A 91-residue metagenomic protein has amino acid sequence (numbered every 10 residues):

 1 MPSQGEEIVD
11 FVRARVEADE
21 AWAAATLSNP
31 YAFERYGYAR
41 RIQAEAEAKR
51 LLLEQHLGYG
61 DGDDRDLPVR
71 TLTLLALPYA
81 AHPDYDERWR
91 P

Functional and structural regions predicted by a protein language model:
M1-P30, A46, R50: Aromatic-glycine hotspot motif
E6, D10, Y36, G62: Charge-dense, low-complexity intrinsically disordered segments
A18-W22, G37-R65, R70: Amphipathic alpha-helical oligomerization segments
L27, L53-L57, A76: A structural signal for long alpha-helical coiled-coils and helix-turn connectors that form the cytosolic signaling
A32-E34: Catalytic phosphate/metal-binding cores of nucleic-acid and nucleotide-processing enzymes, i.e., regions that mediate
D61-P91: Amphipathic alpha-helical binding modules
